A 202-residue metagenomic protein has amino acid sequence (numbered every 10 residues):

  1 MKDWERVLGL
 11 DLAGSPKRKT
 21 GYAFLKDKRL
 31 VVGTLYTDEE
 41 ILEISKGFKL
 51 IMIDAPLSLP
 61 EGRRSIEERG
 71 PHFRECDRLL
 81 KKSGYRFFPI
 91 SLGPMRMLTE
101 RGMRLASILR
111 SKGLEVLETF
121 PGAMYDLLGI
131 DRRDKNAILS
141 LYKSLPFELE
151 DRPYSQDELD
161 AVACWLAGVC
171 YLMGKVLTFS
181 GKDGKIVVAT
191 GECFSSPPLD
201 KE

Functional and structural regions predicted by a protein language model:
M1-E202: Phosphate- and other anionic-substrate recognition elements at nucleic-acid/protein interfaces
